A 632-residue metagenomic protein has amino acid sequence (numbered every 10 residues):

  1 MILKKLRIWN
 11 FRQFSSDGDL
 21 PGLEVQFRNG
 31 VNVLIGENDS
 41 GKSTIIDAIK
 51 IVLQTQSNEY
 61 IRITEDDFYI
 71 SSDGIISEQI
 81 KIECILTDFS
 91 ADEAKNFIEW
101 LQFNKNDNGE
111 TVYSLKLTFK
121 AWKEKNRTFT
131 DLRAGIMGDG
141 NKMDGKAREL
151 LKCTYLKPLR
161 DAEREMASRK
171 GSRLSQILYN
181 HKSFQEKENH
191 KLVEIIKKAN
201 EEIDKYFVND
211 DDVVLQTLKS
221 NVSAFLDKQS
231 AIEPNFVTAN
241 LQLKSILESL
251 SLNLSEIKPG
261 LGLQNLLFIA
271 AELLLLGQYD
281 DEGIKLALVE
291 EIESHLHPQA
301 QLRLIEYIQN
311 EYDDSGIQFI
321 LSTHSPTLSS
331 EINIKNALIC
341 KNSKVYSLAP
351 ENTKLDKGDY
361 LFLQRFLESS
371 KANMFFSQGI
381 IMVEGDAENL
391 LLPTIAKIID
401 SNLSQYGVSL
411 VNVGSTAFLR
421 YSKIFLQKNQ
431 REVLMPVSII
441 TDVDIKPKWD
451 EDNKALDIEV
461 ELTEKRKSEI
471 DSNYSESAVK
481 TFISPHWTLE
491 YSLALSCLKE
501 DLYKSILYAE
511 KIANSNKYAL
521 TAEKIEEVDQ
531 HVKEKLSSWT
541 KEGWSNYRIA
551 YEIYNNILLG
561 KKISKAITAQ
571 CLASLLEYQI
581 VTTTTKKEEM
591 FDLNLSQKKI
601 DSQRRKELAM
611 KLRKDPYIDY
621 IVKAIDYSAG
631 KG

Functional and structural regions predicted by a protein language model:
M1-Q54, S245-A372, I380, N389-L390 (+2 more regions): Switch/communication elements of ASCE P-loop NTPase nucleotide-binding domains
Q26-F27, E37, D73-S77, N108-V112 (+7 more regions): Conserved catalytic network of the ASCE P-loop NTPase/AAA+ motor domain
I46-N108: Conserved P-loop NTP-binding catalytic core
S77-I82, Y113-L117, E149-C153, G283-I284 (+4 more regions): Short glycine-/polar-rich loops that comprise or flank the Walker A/P-loop and associated switch/sensor motifs
K81-E83, T87-H190, E194: Electropositive, glycine-dotted interaction segments that contact anionic polymers or phosphate-rich ligands
N141-N221, K465, L493-A522: Coupling/switch segment of ABC-type P-loop NTPase heads
E165-R169, S175-L286, K448: Extended helical coiled-coil dimerization/tether regions that scaffold and oligomerize large DNA-maintenance assemblies
L338-G632: Acidic, divalent-metal-binding catalytic cores of TOPRIM and closely related two-metal-ion phosphodiester/pyrophosphate
